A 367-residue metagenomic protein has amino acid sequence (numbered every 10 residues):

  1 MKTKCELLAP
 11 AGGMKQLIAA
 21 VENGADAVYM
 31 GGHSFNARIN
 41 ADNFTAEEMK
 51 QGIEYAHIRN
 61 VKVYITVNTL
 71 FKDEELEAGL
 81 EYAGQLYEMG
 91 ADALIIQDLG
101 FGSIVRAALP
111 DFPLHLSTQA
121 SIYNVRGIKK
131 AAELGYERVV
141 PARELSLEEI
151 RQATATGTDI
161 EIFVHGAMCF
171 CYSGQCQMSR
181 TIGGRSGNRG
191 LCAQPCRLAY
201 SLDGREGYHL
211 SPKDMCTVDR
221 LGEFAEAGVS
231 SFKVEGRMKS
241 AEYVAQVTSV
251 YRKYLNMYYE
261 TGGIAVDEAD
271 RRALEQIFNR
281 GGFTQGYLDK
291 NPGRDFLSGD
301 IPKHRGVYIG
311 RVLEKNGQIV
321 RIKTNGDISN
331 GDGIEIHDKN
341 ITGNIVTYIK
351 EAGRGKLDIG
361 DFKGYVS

Functional and structural regions predicted by a protein language model:
M1-N23, A27-M30, S34, G52-I53 (+5 more regions): Surface-exposed amphipathic alpha-helical tracts and adjacent flexible/coil segments at the periphery of soluble enzymes
R38-H57: Glycine-rich, positively charged N-terminal anion/phosphate-binding segment
G100-F101: Alpha-helix capping/helix-boundary segments
L109-D111: Conserved phosphotransfer cores of two-component systems
S121: Beta/alpha (TIM)-barrel catalytic core signal, keyed to glycine-rich beta->alpha loops juxtaposed to Asp/Glu that bind
V125-R126: Conserved nucleotide-cofactor-binding alpha/beta core module
